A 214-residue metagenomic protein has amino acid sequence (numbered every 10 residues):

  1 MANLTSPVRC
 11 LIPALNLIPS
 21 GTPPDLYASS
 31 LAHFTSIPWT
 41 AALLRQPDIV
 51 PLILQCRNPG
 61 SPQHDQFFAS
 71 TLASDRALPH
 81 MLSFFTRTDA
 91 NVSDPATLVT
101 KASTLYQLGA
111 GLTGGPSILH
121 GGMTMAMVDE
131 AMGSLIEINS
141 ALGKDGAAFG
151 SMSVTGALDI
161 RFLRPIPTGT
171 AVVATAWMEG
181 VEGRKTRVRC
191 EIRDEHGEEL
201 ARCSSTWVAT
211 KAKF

Functional and structural regions predicted by a protein language model:
M1-T168, G180-F214: Terminal targeting signals and extreme-terminal segments of soluble enzymes
